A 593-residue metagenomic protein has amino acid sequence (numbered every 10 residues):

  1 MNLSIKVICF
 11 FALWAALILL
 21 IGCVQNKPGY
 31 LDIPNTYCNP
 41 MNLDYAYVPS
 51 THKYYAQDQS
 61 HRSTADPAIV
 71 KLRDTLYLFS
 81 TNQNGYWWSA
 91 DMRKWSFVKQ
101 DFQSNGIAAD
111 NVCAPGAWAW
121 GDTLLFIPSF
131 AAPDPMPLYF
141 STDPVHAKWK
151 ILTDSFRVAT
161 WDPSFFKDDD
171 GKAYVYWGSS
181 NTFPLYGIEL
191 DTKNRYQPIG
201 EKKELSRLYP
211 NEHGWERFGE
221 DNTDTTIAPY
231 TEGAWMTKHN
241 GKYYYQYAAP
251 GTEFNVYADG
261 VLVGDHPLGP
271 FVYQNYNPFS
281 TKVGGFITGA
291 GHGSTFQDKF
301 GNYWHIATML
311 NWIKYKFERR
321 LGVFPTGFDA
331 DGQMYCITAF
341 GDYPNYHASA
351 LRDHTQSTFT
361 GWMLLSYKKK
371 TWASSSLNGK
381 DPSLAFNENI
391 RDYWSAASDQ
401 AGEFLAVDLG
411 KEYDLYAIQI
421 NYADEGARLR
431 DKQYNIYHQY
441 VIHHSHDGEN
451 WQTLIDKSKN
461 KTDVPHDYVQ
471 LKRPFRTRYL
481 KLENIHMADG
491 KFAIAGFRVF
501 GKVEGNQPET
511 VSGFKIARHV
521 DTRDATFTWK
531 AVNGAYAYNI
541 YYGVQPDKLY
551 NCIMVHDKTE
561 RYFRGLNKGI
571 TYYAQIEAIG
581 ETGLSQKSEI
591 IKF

Functional and structural regions predicted by a protein language model:
V24-T226, K238-G285, F300, M309-D353: Beta-rich carbohydrate-recognition and catalytic domains
Y186-P198, D353-N387: Predominantly extracellular/luminal regions of secreted and cell-surface proteins, especially disulfide-bonded
N387-T453, P465-G513, R518, K530 (+2 more regions): Aromatic, loop-rich ligand-recognition surfaces of beta-strand-rich domains
H443-H444, G534-I553, D557: Extracellular low-complexity, O-glycosylation-prone stalks/linkers
K461-H466, M554-R561: Short, solvent-exposed loop/turn segments in extracellular or other extracytoplasmic domains
R523-A535: Conserved aromatic anchor
I579-F593: Extracellular fibronectin type III
